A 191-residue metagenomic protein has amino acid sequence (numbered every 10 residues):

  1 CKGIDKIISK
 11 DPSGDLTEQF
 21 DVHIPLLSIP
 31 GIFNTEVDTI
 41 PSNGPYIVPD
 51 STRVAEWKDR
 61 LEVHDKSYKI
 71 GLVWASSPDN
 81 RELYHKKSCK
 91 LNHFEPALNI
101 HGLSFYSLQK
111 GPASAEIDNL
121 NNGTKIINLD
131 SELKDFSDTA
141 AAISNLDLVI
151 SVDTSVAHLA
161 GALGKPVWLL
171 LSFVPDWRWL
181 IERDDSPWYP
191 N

Functional and structural regions predicted by a protein language model:
C1-N191: Catalytic machinery of carbohydrate-active enzymes, primarily nucleotide-sugar-dependent glycosyltransferases
